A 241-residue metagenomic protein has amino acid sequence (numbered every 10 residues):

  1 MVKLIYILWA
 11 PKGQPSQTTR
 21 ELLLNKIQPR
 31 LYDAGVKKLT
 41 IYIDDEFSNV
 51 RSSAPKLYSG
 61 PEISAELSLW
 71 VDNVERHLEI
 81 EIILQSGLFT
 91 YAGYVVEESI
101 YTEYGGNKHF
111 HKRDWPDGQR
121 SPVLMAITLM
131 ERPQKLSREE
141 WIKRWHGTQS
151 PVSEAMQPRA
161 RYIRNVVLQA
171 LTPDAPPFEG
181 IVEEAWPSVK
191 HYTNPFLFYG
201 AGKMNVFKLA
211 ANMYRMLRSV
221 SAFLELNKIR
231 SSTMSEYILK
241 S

Functional and structural regions predicted by a protein language model:
M1-S241: Macromolecular interaction modules
